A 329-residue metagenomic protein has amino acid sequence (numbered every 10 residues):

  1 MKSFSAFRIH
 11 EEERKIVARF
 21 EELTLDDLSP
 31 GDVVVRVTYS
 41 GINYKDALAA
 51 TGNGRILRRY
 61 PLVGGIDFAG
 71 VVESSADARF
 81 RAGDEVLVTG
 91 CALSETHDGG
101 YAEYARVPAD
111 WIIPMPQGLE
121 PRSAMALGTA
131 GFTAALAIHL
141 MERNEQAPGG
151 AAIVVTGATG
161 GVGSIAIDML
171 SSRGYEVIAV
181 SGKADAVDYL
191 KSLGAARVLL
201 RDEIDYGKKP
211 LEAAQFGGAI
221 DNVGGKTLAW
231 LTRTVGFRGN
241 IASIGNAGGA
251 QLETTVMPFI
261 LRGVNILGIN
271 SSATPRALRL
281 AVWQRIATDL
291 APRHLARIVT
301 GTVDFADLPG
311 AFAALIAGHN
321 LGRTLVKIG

Functional and structural regions predicted by a protein language model:
K2, A277-G329: C-terminal hydrophobic helical "lid"/dimerization subdomain of Rossmann-like NAD(P)H-dependent oxidoreductases
D26-I42, N53-L93: Glycine-rich beta-strand-centered segment in the early N-terminal region that forms part of a ligand/cofactor-binding
D84-E85, Y104, A152, S172 (+1 more regions): Residue-level marker of beta-strand positions
L87, G217-I220, A242: N-terminal Rossmann-like NAD(P) cofactor-binding module of classical short-chain dehydrogenase/reductase
T89-V154: NAD(P)H dinucleotide-binding glycine-rich loop of Rossmann-like/cofactor-binding domains, especially the beta1-alpha1
G131-F132, G157-S164, G224: Glycine-rich NAD(P) Rossmann-fold beta1-alpha1 loop
S171-T227, Q284: Adenosine-nucleotide cofactor-binding segment
K226-H294, K327-G329: Glycine-rich phosphate-binding loop and adjacent beta-alpha segment of Rossmann(oid) nucleotide-cofactor-binding
